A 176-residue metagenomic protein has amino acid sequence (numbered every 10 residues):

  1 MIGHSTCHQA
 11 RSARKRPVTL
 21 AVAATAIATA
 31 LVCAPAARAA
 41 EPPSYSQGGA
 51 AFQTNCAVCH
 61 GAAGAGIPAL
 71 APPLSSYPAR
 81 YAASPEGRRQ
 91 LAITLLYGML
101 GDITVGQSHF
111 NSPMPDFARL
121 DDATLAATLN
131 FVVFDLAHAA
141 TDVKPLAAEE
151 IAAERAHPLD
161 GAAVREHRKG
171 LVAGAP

Functional and structural regions predicted by a protein language model:
M1-R16: N-terminal secretory signal peptides that target proteins for export/translocation
H8, A34, A57-H60: Secreted/luminal cysteine- and crosslink-motif detector
A21-V32: Bacterial N-terminal signal peptides
C33-F52, G66, P72, A79-A83: Electrostatic cytochrome c docking/interface patches
G48, F52-A62, M114, T128-F131: The canonical Cys-X-X-Cys-His
H60, L96-M99, L136: Protein kinase-like catalytic domain
A65-I103, N111-D121: Gly/Gly-Pro-rich "capping" loops immediately C-terminal to redox-active cysteine motifs in periplasmic/lumenal
S112, F117-P176: Flexible coil segments in periplasmic/lumen-exposed cytochrome c-class electron-transfer proteins
